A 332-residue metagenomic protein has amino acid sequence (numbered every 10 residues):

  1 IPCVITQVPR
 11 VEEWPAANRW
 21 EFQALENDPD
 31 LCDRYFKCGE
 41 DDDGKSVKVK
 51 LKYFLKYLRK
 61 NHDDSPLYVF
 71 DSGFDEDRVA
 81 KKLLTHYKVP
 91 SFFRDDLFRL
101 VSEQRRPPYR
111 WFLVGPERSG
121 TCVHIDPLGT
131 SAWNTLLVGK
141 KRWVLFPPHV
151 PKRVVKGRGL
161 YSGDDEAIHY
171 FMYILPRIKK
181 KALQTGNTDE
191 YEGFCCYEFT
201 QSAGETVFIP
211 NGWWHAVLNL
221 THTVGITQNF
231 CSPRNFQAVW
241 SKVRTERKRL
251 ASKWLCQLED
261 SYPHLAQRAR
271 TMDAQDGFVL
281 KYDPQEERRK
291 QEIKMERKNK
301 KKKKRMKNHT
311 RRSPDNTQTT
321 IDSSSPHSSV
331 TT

Functional and structural regions predicted by a protein language model:
I1-T206, L218-T332: N-terminal accessory scaffold of Fe(II)-dependent oxygenases
W213-H215: Short, charged beta-turn/beta-strand-edge "cap" motif at the junction between a beta-strand and an adjacent loop
